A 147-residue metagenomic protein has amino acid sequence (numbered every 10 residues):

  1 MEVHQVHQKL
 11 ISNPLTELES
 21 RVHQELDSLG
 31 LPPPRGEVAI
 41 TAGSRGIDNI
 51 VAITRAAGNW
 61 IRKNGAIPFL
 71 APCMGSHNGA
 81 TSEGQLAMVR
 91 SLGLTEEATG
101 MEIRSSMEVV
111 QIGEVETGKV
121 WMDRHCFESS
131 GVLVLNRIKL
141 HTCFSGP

Functional and structural regions predicted by a protein language model:
M1-V22: N-terminal amphipathic/basic leader segments beginning at the initiator methionine
L18-L29, T54-A57: Short, well-ordered amphipathic alpha-helical segments that serve as non-catalytic structural scaffolds within diverse
E25-A39, R62-G65: Glycine-rich phosphate/diphosphate-binding loops that line cofactor/substrate pockets in enzymes
E37-G46, F69-S76: Short glycine-rich or small-residue beta-strand-to-loop segments that form or flank ligand, phosphate, metal/Fe-S
I47-T54, G79, H141-F144: Short glycine/serine/threonine-rich phosphate/pyrophosphate-binding segments that cradle anionic phosphate groups
D48-P68: Histidine-anchored nucleotide/phosphate-binding helix
A71-A87: Short connector loops at secondary-structure junctions
G84-P147: An acidic, phosphate/nucleotide-engaging active-site surface
